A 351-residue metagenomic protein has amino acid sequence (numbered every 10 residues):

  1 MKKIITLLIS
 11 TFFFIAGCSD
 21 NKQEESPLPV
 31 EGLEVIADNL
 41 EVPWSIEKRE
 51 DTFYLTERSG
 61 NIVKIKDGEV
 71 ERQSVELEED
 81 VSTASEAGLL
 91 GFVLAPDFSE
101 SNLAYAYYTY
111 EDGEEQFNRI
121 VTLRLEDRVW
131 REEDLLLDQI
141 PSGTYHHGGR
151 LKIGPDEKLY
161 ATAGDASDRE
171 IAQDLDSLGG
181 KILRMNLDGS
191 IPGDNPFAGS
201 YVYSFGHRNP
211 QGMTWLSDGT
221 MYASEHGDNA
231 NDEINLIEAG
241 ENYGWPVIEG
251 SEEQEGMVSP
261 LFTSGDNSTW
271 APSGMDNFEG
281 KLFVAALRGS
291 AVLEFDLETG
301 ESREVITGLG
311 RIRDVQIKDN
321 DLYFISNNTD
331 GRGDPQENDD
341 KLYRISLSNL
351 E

Functional and structural regions predicted by a protein language model:
M1-K2, D20-N21, P210: Generic cytosolic/nucleocytoplasmic N-terminal low-complexity/intrinsically disordered segments
K2-L8: Sec-dependent signal peptide recognition, specifically the positively charged N-region followed immediately by
F12: Conserved catalytic/binding loops enriched for acidic/polar residues
I15-G17: C-terminal motif of bacterial Sec signal peptides marking the signal peptidase cleavage site
D20-A163, T220-A223, W270-S302, N320-G333 (+1 more regions): Acidic, Gly/Ser/Thr-rich repeat motifs that build Ca2+-stabilized beta-propeller blades
S82, A87-L89, D97-S99, A166-E304 (+5 more regions): Beta-propeller domain segments
G149-R150, R313-V315: Short, surface-exposed beta-strand/loop micro-motifs that present aromatic residues
